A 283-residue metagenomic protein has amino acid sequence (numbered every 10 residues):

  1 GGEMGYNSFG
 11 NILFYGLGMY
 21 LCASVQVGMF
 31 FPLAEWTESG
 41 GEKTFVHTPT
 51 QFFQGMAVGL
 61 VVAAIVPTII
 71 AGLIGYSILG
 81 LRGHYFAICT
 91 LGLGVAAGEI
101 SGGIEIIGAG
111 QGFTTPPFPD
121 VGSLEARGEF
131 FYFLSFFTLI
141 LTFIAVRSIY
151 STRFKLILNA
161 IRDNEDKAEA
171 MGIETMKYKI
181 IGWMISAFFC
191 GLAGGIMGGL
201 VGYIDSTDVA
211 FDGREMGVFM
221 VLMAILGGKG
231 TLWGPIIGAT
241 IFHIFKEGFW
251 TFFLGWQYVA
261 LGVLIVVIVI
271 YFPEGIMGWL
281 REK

Functional and structural regions predicted by a protein language model:
G1-K283: Transmembrane alpha-helices and adjacent helix-loop boundaries
